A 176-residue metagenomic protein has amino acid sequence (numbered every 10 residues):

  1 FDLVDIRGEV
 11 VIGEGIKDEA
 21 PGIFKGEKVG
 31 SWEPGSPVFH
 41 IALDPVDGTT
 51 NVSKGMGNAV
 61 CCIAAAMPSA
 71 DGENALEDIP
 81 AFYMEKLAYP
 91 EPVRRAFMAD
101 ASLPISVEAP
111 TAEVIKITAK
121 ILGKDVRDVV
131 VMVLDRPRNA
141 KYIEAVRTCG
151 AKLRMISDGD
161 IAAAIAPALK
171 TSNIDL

Functional and structural regions predicted by a protein language model:
F1, D158: Residue-level signal for inorganic ion chemistry
D2-E73: Flexible, acidic active-site loops/lids enriched in D/E/S/T/G that coordinate Mg2+ and/or position polar
I16-E19, R138-N139, G159-A164: Short acidic loop-to-helix transition motifs that present clustered carboxylates
P21-K25, K54-M56, P80, Y142-R147 (+1 more regions): Short acidic, glycine/serine/threonine-rich loops at helix termini
G30-S31, T49-S53, T118-G123, I143-E144 (+1 more regions): A generic local secondary-structure boundary/capping motif
I41-D44, M155, L176: Residue-level marker for buried hydrophobic side chains located in beta-strands that build the well-ordered beta-sheet
D44, L169-K170: Short, hydrophobic/aliphatic alpha-helical segments
A64, P68-I156, K170-I174: Acidic beta-strand-loop-alpha-helix segment within the catalytic core of divalent metal-dependent phosphate-processing
